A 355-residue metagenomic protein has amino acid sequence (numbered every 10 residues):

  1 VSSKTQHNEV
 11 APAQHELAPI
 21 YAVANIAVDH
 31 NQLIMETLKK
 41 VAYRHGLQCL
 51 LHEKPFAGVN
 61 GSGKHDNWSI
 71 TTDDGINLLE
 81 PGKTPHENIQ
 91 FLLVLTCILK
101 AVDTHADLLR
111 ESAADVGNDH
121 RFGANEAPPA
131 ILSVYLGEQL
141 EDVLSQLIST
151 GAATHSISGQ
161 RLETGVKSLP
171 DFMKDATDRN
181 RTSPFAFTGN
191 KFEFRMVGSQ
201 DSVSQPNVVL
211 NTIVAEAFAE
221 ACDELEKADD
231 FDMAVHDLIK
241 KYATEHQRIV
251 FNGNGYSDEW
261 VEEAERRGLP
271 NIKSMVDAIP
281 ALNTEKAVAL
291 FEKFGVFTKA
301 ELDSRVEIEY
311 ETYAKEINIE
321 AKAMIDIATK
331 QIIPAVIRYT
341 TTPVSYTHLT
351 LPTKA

Functional and structural regions predicted by a protein language model:
V1-I308: Active-site capping/gating regions of soluble enzymes
H15, D303-I319, S345: Short, charged/polar, low-complexity loop and linker segments that flank or interrupt alpha-helical bundles
A176-N180, A314-K322: Acidic, serine/threonine- and proline-rich low-complexity regulatory regions
D201, L225, Y339, P343-Y346: Secondary-structure edge/capping motif, primarily at the C-terminal ends of alpha-helices and the immediately following
N318-Y339: C-terminal substrate/ligand-recognition segments
T347-T353: Conserved small/polar residues in nucleotide/adenosyl-binding loops
